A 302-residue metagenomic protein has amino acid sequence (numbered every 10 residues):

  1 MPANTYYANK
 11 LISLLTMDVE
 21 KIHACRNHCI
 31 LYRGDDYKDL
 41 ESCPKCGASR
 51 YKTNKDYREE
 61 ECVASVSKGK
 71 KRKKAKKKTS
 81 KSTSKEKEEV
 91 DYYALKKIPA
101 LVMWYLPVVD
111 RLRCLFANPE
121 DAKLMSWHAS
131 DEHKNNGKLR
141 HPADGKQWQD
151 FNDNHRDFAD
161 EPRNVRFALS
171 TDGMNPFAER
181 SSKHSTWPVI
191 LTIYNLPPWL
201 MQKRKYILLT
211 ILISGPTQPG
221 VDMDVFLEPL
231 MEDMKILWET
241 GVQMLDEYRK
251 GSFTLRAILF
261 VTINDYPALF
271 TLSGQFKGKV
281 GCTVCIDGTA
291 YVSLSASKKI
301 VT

Functional and structural regions predicted by a protein language model:
P2-T302: Domain-level cores of phosphate- or acyl-group-handling catalytic modules
